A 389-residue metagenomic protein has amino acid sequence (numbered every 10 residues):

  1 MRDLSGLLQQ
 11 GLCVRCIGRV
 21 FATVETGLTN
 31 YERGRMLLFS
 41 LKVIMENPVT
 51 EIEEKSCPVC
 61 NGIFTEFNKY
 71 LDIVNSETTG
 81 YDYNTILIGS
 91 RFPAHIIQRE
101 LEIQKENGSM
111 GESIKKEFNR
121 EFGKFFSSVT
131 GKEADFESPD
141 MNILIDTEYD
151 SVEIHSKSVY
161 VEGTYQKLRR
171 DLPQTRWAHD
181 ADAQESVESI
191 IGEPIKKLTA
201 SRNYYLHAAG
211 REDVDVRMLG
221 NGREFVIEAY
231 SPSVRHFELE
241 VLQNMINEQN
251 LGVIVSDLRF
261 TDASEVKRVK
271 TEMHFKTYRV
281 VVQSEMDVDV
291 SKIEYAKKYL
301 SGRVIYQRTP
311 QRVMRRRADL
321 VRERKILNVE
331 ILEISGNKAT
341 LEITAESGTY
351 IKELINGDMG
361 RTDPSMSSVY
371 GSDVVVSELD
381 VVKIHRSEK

Functional and structural regions predicted by a protein language model:
M1-K389: Non-catalytic RNA-recognition surface used by pseudouridine synthases
